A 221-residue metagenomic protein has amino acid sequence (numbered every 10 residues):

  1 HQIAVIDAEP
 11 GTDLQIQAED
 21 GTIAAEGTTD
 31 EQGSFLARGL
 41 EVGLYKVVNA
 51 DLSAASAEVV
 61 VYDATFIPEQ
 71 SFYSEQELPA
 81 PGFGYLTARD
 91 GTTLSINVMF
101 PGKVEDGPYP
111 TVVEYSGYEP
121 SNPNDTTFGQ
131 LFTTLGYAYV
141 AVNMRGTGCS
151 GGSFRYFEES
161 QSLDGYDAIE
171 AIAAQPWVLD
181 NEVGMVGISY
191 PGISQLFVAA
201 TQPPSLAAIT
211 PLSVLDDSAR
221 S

Functional and structural regions predicted by a protein language model:
D7-T12: Short proline/glycine-enriched turn/loop motifs at strand-loop junctions of beta-rich domains
T22-Q32: Short, acidic Ser/Thr/Gly-rich low-complexity loop/linker segments typical of extracellular and cell-surface proteins
A25-G27, L52-F72: Edge beta-strands of extracellular beta-sandwich domains
E41-A55: Short, aromatic- and glycine-rich surface loops/edge beta-strands on solvent-exposed regions
T65-G107: N-terminal cap/lid segment of alpha/beta-hydrolase-fold proteins
G102-P108, S153-Q161, D167-S189: Gly/Ser-rich "nucleophile elbow"/oxyanion-hole loop immediately N-terminal to the catalytic nucleophile in hydrolases
V104-Y109, E114-G151: Short substrate-entry loop that stabilizes the transition state in hydrolases
E170-S221: Primarily recognizes the serine-hydrolase "nucleophile elbow" in alpha/beta-hydrolase and SGNH/GDSL folds
